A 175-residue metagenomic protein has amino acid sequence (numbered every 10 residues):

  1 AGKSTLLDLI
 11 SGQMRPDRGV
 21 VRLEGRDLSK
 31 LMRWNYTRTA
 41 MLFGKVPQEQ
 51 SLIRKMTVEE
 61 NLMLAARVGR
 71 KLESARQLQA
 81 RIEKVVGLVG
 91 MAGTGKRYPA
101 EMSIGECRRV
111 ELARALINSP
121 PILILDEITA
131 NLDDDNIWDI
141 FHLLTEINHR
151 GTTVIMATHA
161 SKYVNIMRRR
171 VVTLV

Functional and structural regions predicted by a protein language model:
S11: Helix-to-loop junction immediately C-terminal to a conserved catalytic motif
L28-G44, H149: ABC ATPase NBD coupling module
A75-T94: Conserved ABC ATPase "signature" region
Y98-M102, E106: Conserved ABC ATPase signature
L112: Hydrophobic anchor residue at the start of the ABC signature
I117-P121: A short, proline-enriched helix->beta-strand linker immediately N-terminal to the Walker B motif in ABC-type P-loop
L123-D126: Catalytic Walker B motif of ABC-type/P-loop ATPase nucleotide-binding domains
